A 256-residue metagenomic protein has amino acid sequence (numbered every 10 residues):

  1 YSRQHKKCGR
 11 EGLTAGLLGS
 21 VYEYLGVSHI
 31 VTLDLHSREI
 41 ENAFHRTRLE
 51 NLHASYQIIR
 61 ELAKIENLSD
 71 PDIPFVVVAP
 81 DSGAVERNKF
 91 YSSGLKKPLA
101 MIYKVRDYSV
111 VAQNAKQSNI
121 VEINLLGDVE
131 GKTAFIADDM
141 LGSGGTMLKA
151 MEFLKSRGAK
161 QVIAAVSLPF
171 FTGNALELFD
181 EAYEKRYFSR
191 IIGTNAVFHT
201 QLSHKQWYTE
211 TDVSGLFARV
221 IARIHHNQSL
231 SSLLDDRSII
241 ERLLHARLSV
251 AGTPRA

Functional and structural regions predicted by a protein language model:
Y1-A256: PRPP-associated nucleotide enzymes
